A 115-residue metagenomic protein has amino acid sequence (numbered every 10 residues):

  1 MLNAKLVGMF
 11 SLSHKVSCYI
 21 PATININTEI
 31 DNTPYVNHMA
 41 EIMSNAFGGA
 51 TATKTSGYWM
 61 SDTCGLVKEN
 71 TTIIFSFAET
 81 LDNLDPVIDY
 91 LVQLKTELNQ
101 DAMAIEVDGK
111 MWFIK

Functional and structural regions predicted by a protein language model:
L2-K115: Positively charged, small/polar-rich N-terminal and surface patches that mediate targeting and assembly and bind
